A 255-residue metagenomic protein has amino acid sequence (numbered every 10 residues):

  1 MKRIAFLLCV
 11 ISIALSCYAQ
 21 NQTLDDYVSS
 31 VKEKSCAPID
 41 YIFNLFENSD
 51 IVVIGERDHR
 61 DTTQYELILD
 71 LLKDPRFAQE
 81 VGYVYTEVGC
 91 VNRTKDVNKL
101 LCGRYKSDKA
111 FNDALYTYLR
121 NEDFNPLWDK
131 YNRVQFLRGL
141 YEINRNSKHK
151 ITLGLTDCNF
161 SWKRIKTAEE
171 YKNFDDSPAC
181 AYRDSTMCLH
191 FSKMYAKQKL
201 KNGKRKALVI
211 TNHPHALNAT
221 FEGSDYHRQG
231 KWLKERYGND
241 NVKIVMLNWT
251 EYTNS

Functional and structural regions predicted by a protein language model:
M1-T23: Bacterial Sec-dependent N-terminal signal peptides
Y18-S255: Structured catalytic-domain cores with a bias toward divalent-metal coordination
